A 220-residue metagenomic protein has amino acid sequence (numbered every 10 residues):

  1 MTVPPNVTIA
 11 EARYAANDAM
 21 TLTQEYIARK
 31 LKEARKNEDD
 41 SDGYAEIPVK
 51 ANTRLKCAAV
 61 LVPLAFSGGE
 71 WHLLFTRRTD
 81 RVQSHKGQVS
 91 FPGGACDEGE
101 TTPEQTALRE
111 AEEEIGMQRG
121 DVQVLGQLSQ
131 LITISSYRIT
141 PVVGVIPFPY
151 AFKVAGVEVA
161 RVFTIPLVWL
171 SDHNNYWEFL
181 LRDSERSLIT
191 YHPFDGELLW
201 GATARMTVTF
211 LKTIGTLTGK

Functional and structural regions predicted by a protein language model:
M1-S90, A95-E113, M117-P149, L180-K220: N-terminal leader/linker segments that precede catalytic domains of diphosphate-processing enzymes
V154-D195: NUDIX/MutT-family hydrolases
